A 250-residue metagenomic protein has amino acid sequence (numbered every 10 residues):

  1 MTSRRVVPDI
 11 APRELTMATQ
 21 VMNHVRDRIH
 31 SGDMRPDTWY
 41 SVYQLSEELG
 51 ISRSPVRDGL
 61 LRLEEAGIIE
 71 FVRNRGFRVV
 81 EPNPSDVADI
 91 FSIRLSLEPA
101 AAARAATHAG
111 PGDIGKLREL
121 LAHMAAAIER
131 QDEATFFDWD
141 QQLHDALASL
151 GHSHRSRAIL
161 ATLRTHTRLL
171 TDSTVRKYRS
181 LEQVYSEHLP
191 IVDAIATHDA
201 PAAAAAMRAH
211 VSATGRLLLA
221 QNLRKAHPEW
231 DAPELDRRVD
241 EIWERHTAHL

Functional and structural regions predicted by a protein language model:
M1-T107, A220-L250: Short linear motifs at protein or domain termini
E65-E70, L163-T165, R179-E182: Mobile beta-alpha loop/short-helix "lid" or hinge segments that flank ligand
N83-P84, L170-T174: Short alpha-helical transmembrane interface motifs in multi-pass membrane proteins
I90, P111-D172, Y185-A194, A202-A213: Conserved amphipathic alpha-helical segments that form helical-bundle/coiled-coil interaction surfaces
A106-T107, H152, R176-K177: Short helix-capping/hinge motifs at transmembrane helix termini and TM-loop junctions
S180-L250: C-terminal regulatory/effector modules of DNA-binding transcriptional regulators
